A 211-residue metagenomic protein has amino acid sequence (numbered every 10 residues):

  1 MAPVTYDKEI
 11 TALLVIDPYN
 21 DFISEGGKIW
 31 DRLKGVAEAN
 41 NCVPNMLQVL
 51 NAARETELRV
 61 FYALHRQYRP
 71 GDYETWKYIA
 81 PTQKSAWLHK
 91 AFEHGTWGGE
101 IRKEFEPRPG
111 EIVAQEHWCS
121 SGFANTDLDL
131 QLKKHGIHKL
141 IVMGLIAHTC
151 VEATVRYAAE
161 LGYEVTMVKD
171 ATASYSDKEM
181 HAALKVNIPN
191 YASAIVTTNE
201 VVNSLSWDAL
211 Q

Functional and structural regions predicted by a protein language model:
M1-A12, D21, Q48-T56, Y73-E74 (+1 more regions): Active-site-adjacent betaalpha module
L14-I16: Short hydrophobic beta-strand that contains or immediately precedes a catalytic carboxylate
Y19-D21, K28-W30, R66-Y68: Short active-site-proximal "capping" loops at secondary-structure junctions
I23-A39, Q83: Acidic/histidine-rich helix-loop elements that form or flank divalent-metal/phosphate-binding sites at the catalytic
N40-L50: Substrate-engagement module of ASCE P-loop NTPases
L58-H65, V168: Short beta-strand segments at enzyme active-site cores
Y62-G71, K77: Catalytic-core segment of enzymes that process non-peptidic bonds
